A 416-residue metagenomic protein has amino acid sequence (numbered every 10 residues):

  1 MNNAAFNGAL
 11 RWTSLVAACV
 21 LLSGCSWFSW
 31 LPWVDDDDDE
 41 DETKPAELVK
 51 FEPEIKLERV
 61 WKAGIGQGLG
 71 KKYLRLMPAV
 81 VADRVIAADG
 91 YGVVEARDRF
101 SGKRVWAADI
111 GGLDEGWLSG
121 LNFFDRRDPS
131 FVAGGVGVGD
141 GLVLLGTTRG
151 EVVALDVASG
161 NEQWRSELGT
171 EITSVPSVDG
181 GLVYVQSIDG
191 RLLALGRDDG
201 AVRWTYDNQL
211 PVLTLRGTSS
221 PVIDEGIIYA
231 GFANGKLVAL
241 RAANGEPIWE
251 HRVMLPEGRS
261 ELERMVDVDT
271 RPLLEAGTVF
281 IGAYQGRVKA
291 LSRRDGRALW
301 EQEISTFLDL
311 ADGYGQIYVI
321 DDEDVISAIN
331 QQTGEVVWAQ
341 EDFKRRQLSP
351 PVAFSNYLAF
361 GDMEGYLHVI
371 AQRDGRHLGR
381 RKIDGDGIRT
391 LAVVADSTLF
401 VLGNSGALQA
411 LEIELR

Functional and structural regions predicted by a protein language model:
M1-W27: Sec-dependent bacterial lipoprotein signal peptides
L21-A46: Bacterial Sec signal peptide processing site at the extreme N-terminus
W30-L31, D36-D39, E54-A79, A107-G137 (+6 more regions): Extracytoplasmic beta-rich repeat domains
D89, T147-T148, S187-I188, F232-A233 (+4 more regions): Structural signature of WD-repeat beta-propellers
D98-S101, D156-S159, G196-G200, A242-G245 (+4 more regions): Short loop/turn segments that connect beta-strands within beta-propeller blades
H377, I383-R416: Blade-level signature of beta-propeller repeat domains, shared across WD40, Kelch, NHL, RCC1 and BNR/Asp-box propellers
